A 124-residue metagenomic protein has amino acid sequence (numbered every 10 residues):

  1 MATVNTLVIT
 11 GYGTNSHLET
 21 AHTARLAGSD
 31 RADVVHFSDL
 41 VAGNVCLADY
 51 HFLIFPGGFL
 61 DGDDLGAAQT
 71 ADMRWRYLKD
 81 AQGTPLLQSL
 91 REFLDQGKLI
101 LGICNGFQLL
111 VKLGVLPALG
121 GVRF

Functional and structural regions predicted by a protein language model:
M1-P117: N-terminal beta1-alpha1 cap of cysteine-dependent amidohydrolase-like domains
P117-F124: A short alpha->loop->secondary-structure connector
